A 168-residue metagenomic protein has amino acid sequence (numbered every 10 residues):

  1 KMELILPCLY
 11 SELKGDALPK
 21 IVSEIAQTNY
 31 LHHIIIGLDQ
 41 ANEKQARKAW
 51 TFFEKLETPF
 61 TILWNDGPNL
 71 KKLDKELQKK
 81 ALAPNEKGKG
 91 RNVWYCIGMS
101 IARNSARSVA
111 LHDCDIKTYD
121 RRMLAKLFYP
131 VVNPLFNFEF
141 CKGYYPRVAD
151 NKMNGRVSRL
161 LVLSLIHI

Functional and structural regions predicted by a protein language model:
K1-A26: N-proximal low-complexity "stem/linker" segments adjacent to membrane-targeting elements
L9-K14, A41-E43, I116-Y119, R147-D150: Short acidic, S/G/P-rich loop/turn micro-motifs used as interaction or catalytic elements
L31-N42, L63-N65: Short beta-strand/loop segment that forms part of the nucleotide-sugar
Q45-N104: Active-site-proximal specificity loops/subdomain of glycosyltransferases
S105-K117: Short beta-strand-to-loop acidic/aromatic patch adjacent to the donor-nucleotide binding site
Y119-K142: Conserved donor-nucleotide/metal-binding helix-loop-beta segment in metal-dependent transferases, i.e., the alpha-helix
N137-R156: Short beta-strand-to-loop element that shapes/binds the nucleotide-sugar donor at the catalytic cleft/hinge
I166-I168: Conserved small/polar residues in nucleotide/adenosyl-binding loops
